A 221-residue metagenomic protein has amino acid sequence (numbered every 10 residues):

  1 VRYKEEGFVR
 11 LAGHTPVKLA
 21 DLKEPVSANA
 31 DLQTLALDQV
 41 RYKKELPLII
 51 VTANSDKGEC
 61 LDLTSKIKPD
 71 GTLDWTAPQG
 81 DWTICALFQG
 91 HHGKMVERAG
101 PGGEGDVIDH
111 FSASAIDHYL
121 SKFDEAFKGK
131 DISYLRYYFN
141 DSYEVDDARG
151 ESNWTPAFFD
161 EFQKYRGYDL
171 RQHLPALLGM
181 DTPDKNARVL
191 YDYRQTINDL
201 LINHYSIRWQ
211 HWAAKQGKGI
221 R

Functional and structural regions predicted by a protein language model:
V1-Y191, D199-Y205: Mature extracytoplasmic enzyme cores
K128-I132, W212-G217: Short, solvent-exposed loop/edge-beta patches enriched in aromatic
F139, H204, R208, A214-R221: Hydrophobic targeting/anchoring helices
R194-D199, G219: Conserved short loop/turn motifs at secondary-structure junctions
